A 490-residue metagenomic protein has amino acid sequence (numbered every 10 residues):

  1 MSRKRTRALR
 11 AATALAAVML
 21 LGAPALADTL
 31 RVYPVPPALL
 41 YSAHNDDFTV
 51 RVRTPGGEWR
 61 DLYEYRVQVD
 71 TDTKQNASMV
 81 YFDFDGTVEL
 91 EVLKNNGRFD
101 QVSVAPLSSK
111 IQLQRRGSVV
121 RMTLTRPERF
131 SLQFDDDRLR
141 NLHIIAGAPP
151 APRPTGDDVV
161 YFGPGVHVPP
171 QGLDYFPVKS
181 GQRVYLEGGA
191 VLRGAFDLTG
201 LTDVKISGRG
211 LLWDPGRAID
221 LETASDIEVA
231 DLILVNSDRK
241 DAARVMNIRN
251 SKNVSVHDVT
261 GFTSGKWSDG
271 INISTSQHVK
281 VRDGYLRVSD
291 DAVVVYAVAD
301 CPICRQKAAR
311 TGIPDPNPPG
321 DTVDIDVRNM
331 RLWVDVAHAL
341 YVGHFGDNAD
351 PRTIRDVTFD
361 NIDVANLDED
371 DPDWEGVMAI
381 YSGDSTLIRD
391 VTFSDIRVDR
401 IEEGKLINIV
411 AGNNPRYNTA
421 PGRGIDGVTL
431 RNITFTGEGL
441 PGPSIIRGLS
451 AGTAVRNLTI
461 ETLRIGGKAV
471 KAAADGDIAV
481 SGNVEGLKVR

Functional and structural regions predicted by a protein language model:
S2-T13: Bacterial N-terminal signal peptides that target proteins for export
A12-G22: Bacterial N-terminal signal peptides
A25-S180, V191-G194, D214, T459-E461 (+1 more regions): Extracellular "leader-to-stem" segments immediately downstream of a signal peptide or signal-anchor in secreted/lumenal
R53-P55, D83-D85, E91-N95, A105 (+28 more regions): A structural detector for beta-sheet-dominated domains
V80, V120-L124, H167-R183, V191-S207 (+7 more regions): Extracellular beta-strand-rich solenoid/capping regions of secreted or surface-exposed proteins that bind or remodel
G181-R183, G188, T202-L212, S225-S237 (+7 more regions): Right-handed parallel beta-helix
W213-D220, R239-N247, G265-N272, V288-P318 (+4 more regions): Extracellular beta-strand/beta-solenoid scaffold signature
D368-R490: Extracellular beta-rich repeat passengers
